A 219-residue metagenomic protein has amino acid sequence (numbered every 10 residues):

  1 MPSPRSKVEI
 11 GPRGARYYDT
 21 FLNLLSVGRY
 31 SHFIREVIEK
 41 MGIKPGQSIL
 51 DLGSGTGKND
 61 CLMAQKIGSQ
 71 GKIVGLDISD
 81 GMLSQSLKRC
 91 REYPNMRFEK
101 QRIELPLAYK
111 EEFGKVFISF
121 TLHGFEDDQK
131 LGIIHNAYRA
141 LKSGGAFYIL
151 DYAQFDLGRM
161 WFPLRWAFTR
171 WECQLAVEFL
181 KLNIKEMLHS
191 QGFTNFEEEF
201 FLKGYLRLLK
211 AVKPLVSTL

Functional and structural regions predicted by a protein language model:
M1-M41, K58, R165-F168: Conserved class I S-adenosyl-L-methionine
R5, I149-Q191, F196-F200: C-terminal alpha-helical "lid/dimerization" subdomain adjacent to the S-adenosyl-L-methionine
L50-L52, T56-L105: Class I SAM-dependent methyltransferase SAM/SAH-binding core
S69-Q70, L141-A146: Short glycine-dipeptide loop
L107-V116: A short acidic, Gly/Pro-enriched loop at the edge of an enzyme's catalytic core that lines a small-molecule cofactor
K115-D128: A short SAM/SAH-binding and catalytic strip from SAM-dependent methyltransferases
L131-S143: A short glycine-rich, Lys/Arg-flanked "PGG" loop and its adjoining helix->strand segment in the class I
G192-F196, F200-L219: Core SAM-dependent methyltransferase catalytic element
